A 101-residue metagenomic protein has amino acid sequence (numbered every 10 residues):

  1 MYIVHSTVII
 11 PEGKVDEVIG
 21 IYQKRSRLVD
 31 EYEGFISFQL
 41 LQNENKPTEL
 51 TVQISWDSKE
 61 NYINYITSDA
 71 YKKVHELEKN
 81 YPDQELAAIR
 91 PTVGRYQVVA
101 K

Functional and structural regions predicted by a protein language model:
M1-Y2, K101: Absolute protein N-terminus
Y2-V8, Q39-S68, G94: Short, well-ordered beta-strand segments in beta-rich or mixed alpha/beta enzyme and ligand-binding folds
I10-E12: Beta-strand elements of well-folded, non-transmembrane domains
K14-S37, H75-K79: Short amphipathic alpha-helical segments
D16, E60-Y62, K101: Residue-level signal for secondary-structure boundary sites
L28, L40-Q42, P82-Q84: Short, flexible, glycine/charge-rich loop motifs used to bind or transfer phosphoryl groups or to couple energy/partner
E33-I36, S55-P91: An amphipathic, aromatic/His-enriched active-site/gating alpha helix that lines ligand/cofactor pockets
G94-K101: Flexible, low-complexity linkers/stalks enriched in Thr/Pro that connect modular domains
